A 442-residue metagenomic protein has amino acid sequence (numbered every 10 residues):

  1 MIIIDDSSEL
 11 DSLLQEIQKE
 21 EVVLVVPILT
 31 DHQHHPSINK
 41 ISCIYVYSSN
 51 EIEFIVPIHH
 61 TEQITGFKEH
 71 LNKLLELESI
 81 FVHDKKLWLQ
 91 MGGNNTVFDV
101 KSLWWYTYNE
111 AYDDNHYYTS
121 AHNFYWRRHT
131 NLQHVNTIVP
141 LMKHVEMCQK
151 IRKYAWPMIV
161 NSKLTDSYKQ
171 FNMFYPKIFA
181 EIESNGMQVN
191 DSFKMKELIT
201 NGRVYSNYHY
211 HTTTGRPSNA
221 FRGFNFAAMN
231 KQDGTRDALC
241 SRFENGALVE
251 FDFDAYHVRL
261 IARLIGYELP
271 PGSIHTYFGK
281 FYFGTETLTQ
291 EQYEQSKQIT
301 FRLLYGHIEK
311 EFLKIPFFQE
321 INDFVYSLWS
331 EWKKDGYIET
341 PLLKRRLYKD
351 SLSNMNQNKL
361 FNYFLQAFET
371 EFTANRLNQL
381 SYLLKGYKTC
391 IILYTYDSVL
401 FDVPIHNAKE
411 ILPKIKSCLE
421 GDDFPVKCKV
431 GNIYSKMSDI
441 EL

Functional and structural regions predicted by a protein language model:
I2-D11, Q18-N161: Conserved DEDDh/DEDDy metal-dependent 3′-5′ exonuclease domain
I2-I3, Q18-K19, L29-I52, P57-I64 (+4 more regions): Acidic, glycine-rich two-metal-ion catalytic cores of nucleic acid-processing enzymes
K19-V22, E76-E78, G92-T96, G266-Y267 (+3 more regions): Short glycine/proline-enriched coil/turn segments at helix->beta-strand junctions
Q90-S162, Q170, Y175-N185, R222 (+1 more regions): Helical catalytic core of nucleic-acid polymerases
V97, I391, V426-C428: Generic structural signal for residues in well-ordered beta-strands
G186-N190: Short, Lys/Glu-rich amphipathic helical modules
P425-L442: Short proline/glycine- and acidic-rich turn/helix-capping motifs at secondary-structure junctions
